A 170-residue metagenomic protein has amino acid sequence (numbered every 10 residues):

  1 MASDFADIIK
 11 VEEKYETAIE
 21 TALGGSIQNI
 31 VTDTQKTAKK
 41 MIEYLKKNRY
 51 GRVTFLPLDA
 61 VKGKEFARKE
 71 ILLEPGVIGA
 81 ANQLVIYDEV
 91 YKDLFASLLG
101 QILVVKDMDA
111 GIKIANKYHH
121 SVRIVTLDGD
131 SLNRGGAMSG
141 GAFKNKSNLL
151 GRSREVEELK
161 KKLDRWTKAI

Functional and structural regions predicted by a protein language model:
M1-K168: Hinge-like oligomerization/junction regions that interrupt long coiled-coil arms in large cytoskeletal
